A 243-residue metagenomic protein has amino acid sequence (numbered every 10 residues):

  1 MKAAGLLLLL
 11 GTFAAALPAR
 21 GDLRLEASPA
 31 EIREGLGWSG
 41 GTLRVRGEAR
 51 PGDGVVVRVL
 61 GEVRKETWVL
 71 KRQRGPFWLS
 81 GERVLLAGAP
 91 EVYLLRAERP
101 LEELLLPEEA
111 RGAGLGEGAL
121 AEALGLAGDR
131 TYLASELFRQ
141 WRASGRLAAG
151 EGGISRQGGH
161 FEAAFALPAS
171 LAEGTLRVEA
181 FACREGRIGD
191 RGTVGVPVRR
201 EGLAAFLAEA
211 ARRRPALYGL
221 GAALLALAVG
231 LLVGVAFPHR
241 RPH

Functional and structural regions predicted by a protein language model:
G5-A14: Bacterial N-terminal signal peptides
G21-W38: N-terminal edge beta-strand
S39-V45: Structural beta-strand segments of beta-rich domains
V45-A49, A163-F165: Aromatic/hydrophobic beta-strand junction motif of beta-rich domains
K71-A172: Membrane-proximal low-complexity regions enriched in glycine and acidic/polar residues
S170-R200: Extended, hydrophilic extramembrane loops/domains of integral membrane proteins
G189-L220: Short, aromatic-rich amphipathic segments at membrane interfaces that lie adjacent to a transmembrane helix or signal
G219, L227-H243: Juxtamembrane interface at the cytosolic side of transmembrane helices
